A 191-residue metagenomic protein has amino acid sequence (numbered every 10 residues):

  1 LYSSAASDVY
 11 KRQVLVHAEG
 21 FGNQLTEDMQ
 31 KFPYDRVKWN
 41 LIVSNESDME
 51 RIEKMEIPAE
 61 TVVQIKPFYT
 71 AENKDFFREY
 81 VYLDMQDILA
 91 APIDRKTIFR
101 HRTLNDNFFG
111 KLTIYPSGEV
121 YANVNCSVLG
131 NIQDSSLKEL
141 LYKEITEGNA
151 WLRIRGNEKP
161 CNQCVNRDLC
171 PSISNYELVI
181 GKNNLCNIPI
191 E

Functional and structural regions predicted by a protein language model:
L1-A6, Y10-Q13: Single conserved hydrophobic/aromatic residue that forms the stacking wall/gate of nucleotide- or nucleobase-binding
A6, F108-F109, E158: A structure-centric signal for secondary-structure junctions around beta-strands
D8, T26-Y34, E56: Acidic (Asp/Glu)-rich catalytic clusters
R12-N23, R36-E50, E60-T70: Catalytic beta/alpha-barrel core
P33, E53-A59, G181-E191: Long hydrophobic alpha-helices with heptad-repeat/coiled-coil character
I52-C126, R167-L169: A C-terminal junction/extension of Radical SAM enzymes
L129-E191: Flexible mid-to-C-terminal extensions adjoining Fe-S/redox cofactors in radical SAM and related proteins
